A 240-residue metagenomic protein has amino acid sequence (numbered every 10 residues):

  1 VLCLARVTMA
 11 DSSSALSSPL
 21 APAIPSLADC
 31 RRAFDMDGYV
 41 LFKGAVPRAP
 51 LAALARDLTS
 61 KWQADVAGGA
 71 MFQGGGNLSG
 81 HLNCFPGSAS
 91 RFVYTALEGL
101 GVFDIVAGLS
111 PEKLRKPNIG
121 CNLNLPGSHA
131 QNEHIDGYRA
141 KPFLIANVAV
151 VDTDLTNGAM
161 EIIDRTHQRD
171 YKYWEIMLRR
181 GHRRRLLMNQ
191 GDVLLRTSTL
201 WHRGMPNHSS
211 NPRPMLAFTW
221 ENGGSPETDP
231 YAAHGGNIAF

Functional and structural regions predicted by a protein language model:
A10-D37, K43-E133: Non-heme Fe(II)-dependent double-stranded beta-helix
R48, R139, W201-H202: Glycine-rich nucleotide phosphate-binding loop and flanking beta-alpha elements of Rossmann-like dinucleotide-binding
I119-C121, A146-V148, L216-W220: A structural signal for short, well-ordered beta-strand segments
P126-L187, N222-G235: Catalytic core of non-heme Fe(II) oxygenases with the double-stranded beta-helix
R183, Q190, N211-M215: Active-site lining segments that contact anionic ligands and/or coordinate catalytic metals
M188-W201: Conserved metal-binding segment of the jelly-roll/cupin
L200, M205-F240: Non-heme Fe(II)/2-oxoglutarate
